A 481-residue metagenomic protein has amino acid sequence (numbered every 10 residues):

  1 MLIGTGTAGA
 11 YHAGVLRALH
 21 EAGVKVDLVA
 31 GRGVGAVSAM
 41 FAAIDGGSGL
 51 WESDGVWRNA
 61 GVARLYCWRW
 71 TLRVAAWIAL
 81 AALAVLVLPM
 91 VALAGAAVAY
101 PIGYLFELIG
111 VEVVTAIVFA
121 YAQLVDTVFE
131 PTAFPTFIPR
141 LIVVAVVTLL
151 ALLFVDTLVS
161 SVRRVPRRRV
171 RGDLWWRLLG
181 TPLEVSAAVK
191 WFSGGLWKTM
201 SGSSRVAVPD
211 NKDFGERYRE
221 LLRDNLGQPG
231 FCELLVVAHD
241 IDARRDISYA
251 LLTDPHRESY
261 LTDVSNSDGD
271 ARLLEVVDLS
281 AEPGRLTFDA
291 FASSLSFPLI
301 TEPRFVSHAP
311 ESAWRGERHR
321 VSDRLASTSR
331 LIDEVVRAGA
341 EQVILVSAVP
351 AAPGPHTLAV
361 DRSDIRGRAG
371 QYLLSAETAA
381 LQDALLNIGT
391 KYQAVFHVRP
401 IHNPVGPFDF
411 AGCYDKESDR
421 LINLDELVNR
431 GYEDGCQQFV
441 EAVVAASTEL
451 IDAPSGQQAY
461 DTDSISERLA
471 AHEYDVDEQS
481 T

Functional and structural regions predicted by a protein language model:
M1-R32, M40-T481: Patatin-like phospholipase
